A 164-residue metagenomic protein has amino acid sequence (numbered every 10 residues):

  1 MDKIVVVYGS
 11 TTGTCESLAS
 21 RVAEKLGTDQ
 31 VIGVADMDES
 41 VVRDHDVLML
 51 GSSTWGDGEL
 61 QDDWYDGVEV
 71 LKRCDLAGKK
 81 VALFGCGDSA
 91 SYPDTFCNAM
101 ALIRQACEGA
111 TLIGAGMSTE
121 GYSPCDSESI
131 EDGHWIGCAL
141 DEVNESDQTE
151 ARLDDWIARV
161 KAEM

Functional and structural regions predicted by a protein language model:
M1: Iron-sulfur (Fe-S) cluster-binding modules
I4-V22: N-terminal beta1-alpha1 ligand-phosphate binding loop
V6, D29-V31, L112-G116: Conserved beta-strand scaffold positions in the cores of enzyme catalytic domains, especially in NTP/NDP-utilizing
G9-T12, D36, T54: Short, surface-exposed acidic/glycine-rich loop or hinge patches that mediate macromolecular interfaces
G13, D38, A90: Flexible, glycine-rich phosphate/dinucleotide-binding loops and adjacent beta-alpha linkers at cofactor/substrate
K25, D44-L48, S52-M164: FMN-binding flavodoxin-like domain, especially the glycine-rich phosphate-binding loop
T28-E39: A short beta-strand-loop structural module common to alpha/beta enzyme folds
